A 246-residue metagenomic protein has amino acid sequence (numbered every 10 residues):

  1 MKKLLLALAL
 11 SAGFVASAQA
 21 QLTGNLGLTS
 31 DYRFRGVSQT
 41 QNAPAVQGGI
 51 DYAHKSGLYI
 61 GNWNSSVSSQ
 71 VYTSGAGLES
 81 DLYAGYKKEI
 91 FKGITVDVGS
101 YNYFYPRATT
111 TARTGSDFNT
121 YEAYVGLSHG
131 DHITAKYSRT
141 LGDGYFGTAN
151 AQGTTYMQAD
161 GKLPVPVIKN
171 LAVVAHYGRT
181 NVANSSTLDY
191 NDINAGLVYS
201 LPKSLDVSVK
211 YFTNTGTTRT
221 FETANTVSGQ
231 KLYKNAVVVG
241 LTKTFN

Functional and structural regions predicted by a protein language model:
M1-Q21, N246: Cleavable N-terminal export/targeting peptides
G13, D51-G57, K87-E89, G126-H132 (+3 more regions): Structural signature of outer-membrane beta-barrel channels/translocons
A20-Q70, A236, T242, N246: Short glycine/proline- and aromatic-enriched beta-strand/turn motifs that initiate or cap beta-hairpins
L22-G24, S56-I60, K92-V98, D131-Y137 (+2 more regions): Repeated loop/turn-to-beta-strand initiation elements of outer-membrane beta-barrel proteins
L28-F34, H54, N64-S68, K88 (+7 more regions): Transmembrane beta-strands of outer-membrane beta-barrel pores
N42-V46, A76-S80, D117-Y121, A151-M157 (+2 more regions): Residues that define the transmembrane beta-barrel architecture of outer-membrane proteins
L58-D117: Surface-exposed loop and membrane-interface regions of Gram-negative outer-membrane beta-barrel proteins
L163, A195, Y199-L205, Y211 (+1 more regions): Outer-membrane beta-barrel "beta-signal"
